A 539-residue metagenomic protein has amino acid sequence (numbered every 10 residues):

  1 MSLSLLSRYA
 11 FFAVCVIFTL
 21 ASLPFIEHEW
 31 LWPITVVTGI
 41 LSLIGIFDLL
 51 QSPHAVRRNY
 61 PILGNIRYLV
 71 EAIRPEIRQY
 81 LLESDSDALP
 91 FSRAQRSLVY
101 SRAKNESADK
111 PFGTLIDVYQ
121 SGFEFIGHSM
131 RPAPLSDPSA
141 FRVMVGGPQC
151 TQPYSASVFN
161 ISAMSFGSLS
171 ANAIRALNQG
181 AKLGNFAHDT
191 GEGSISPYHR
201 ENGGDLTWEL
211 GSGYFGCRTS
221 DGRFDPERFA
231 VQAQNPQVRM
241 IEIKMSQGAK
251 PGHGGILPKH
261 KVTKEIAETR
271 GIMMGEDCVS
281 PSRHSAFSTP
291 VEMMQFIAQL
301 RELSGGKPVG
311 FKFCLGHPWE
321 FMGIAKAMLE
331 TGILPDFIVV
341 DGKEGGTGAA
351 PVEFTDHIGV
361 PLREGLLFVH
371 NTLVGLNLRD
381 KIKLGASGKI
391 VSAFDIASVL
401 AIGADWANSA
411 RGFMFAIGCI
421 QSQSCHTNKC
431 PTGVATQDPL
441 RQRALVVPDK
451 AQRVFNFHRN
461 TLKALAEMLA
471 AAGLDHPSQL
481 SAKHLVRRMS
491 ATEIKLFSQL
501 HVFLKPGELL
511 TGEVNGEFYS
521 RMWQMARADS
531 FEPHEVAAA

Functional and structural regions predicted by a protein language model:
M1-K182, F186-A187, G193-G203, W208-A249 (+2 more regions): Conserved, well-structured core domains of diverse proteins
A72, E76, G184, Q232 (+11 more regions): Change "in soluble alpha/beta enzymes" to "in soluble alpha/beta proteins
A171, R175, G184, H188 (+3 more regions): Internal alpha/beta core interface subdomains
N185-F186, V238, G306, P335 (+2 more regions): A structural motif
R218-M245, P361, L366, N371 (+8 more regions): Phosphate/diphosphate-binding loops
N235-R270, Q421-L440, H458, L465: Mobile "lid/hinge" segments at catalytic clefts and subdomain interfaces of large enzymes
V279-Q442: Glycine-rich phosphate/ribose-binding loops and adjacent secondary-structure elements that form binding surfaces
V391-I396, L400-P506, L510-R527: Gly/Ser/Thr/Ala-enriched C-terminal appendages of enzymes
